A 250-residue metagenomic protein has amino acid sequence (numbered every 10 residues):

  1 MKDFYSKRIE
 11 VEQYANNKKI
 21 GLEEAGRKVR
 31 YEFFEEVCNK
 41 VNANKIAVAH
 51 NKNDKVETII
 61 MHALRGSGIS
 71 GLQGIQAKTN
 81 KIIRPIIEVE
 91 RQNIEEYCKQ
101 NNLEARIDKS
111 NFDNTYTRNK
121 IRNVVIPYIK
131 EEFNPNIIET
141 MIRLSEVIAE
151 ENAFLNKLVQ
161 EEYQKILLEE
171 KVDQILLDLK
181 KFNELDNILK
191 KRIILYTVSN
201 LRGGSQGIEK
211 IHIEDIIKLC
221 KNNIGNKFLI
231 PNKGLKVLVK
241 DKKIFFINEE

Functional and structural regions predicted by a protein language model:
M1-I126: Core alpha/beta nucleotide-donor-binding catalytic domains of modification enzymes
D3, V41-N44, N136, L201-S205: Secondary-structure boundary/capping positions in well-ordered alpha/beta enzyme cores
I9, V29, A77-T79, N123 (+1 more regions): AMP-forming adenylation/ATP pyrophosphatase catalytic core
K40, Y128, T197-L201: Active-site catalytic microenvironments for nucleophilic, acid-base chemistry
R65, I69, E131-I138, A153 (+2 more regions): Alpha-helix boundary/capping and short turn/kink residues
Q92-N93, N136, I211: Cytosolic histidine kinase catalytic core of two-component systems
N101-E146, E150, L235, D241 (+1 more regions): Mid-to-C-terminal catalytic subdomains of enzymes that bind/position adenosyl phosphate moieties or nucleic-acid
